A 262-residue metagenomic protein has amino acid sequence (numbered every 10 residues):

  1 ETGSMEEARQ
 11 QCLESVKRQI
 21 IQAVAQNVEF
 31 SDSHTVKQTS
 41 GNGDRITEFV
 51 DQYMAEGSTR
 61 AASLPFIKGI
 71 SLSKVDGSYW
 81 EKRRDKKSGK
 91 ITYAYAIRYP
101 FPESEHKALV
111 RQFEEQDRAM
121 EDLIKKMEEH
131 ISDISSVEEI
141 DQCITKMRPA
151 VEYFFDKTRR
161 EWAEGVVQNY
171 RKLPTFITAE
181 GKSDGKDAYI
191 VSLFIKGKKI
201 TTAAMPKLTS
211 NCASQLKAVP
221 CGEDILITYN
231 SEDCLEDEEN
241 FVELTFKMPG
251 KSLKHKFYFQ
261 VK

Functional and structural regions predicted by a protein language model:
E1-K262: Domain-level marker for long, solvent-exposed, non-transmembrane regions
